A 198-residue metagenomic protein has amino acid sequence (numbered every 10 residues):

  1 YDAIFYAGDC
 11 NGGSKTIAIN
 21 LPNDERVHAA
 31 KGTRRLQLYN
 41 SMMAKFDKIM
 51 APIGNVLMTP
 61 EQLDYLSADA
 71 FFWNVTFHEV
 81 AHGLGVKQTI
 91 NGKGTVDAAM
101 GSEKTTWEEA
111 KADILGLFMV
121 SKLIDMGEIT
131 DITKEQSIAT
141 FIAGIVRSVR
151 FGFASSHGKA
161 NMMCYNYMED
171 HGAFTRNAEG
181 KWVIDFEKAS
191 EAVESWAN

Functional and structural regions predicted by a protein language model:
Y1-L63, S67: Contiguous, non-catalytic segments that form substrate-binding/exosite surfaces or channel walls
A44-L57, E79, G83-T95: Active-site-adjacent bridging/hinge elements
I53, N74, A99-M100, K134: Eukaryotic, compositionally biased intrinsically disordered regions
W73-K87, A112-D113, L117: Active-site recognition of the HExxH zinc-binding catalytic motif
V86-A110: Post-HEXXH active-site segment of zinc metalloproteases
T105-K122: An active-site-proximal "capping" alpha-helix that borders the catalytic cofactor pocket
L117-N198: Long, well-structured alpha-helical subdomains associated with metal-dependent extracellular/ecto-lumenal hydrolases
